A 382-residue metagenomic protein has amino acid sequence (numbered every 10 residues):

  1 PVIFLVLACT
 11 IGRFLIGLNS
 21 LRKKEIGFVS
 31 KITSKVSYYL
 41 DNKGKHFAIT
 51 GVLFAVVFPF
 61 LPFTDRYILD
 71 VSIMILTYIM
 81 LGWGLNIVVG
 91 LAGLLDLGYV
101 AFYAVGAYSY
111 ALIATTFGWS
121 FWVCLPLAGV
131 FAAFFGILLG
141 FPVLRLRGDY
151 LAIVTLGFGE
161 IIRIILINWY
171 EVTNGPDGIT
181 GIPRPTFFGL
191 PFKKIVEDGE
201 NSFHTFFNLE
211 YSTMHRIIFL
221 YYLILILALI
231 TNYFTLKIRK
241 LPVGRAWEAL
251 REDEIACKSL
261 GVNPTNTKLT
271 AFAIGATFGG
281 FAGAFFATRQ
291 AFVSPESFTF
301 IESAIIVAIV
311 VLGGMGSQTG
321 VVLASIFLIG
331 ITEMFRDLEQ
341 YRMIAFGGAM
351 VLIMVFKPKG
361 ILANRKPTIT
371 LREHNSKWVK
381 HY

Functional and structural regions predicted by a protein language model:
P1, G84, V100, L125-G129 (+2 more regions): Transmembrane alpha-helical segments in multi-pass inner-membrane proteins
P1, L91-L94, G98-F141, T186-F206 (+1 more regions): Membrane-embedded helix boundary and interhelical linker motif in transport proteins
P1-L53, F187-K194, D198-S202, E252-E254 (+2 more regions): Cytosolic-side transmembrane-helix boundaries in multi-pass membrane proteins
G44, A104, T213-S294: Helix-loop-helix "hairpin" substructures at the membrane interface of multi-pass membrane proteins
D65-F117, L138-T155, W247-S259, N263-P264 (+1 more regions): Single transmembrane alpha-helix segments in multi-pass membrane proteins
D70-M74, Y99, A107, A111 (+6 more regions): Alpha-helical transmembrane segments of multi-pass integral membrane proteins
M74, Y78, A104-Y108, G129-A133 (+9 more regions): Residue-level recognition of pore/gate-forming positions within transmembrane alpha-helices of multi-pass
I162-K240, K377-V379: Transmembrane helix-bundle core of multi-pass membrane transporters and related energy-transducing complexes
